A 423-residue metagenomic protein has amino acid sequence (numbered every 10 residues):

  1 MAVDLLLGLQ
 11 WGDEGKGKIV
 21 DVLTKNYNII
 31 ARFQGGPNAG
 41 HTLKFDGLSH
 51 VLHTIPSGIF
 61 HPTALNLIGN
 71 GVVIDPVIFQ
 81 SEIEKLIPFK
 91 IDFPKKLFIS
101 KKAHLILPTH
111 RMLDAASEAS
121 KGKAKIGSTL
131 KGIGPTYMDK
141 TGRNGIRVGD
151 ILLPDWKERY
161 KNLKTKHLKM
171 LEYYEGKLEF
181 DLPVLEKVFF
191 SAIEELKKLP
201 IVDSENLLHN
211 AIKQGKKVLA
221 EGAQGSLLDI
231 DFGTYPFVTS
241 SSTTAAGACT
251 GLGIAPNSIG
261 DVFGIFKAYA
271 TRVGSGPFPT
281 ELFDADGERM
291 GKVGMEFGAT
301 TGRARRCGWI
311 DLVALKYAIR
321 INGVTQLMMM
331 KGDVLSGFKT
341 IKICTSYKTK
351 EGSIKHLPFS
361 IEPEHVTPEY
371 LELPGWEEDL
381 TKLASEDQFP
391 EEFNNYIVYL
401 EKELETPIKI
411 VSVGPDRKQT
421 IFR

Functional and structural regions predicted by a protein language model:
M1-R423: Non-transmembrane, aqueous-exposed alpha-helical and coiled segments at domain scale
